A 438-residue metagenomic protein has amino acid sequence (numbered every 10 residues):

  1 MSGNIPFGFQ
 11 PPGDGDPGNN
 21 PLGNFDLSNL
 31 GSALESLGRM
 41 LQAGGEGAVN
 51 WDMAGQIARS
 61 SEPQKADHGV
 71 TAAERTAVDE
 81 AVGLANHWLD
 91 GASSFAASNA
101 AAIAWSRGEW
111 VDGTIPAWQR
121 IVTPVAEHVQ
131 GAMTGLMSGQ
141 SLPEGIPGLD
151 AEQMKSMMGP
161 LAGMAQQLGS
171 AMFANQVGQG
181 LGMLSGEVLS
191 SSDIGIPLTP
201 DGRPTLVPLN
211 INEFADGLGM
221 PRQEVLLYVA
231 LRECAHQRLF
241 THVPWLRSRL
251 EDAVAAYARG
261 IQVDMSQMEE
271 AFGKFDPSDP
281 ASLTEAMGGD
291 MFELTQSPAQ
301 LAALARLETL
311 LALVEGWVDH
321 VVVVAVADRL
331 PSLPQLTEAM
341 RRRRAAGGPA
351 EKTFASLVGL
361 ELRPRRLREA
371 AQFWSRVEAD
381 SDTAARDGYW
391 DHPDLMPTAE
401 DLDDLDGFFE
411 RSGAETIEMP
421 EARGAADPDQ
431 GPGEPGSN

Functional and structural regions predicted by a protein language model:
M1-M133, D380-N438: N-terminal low-structure segments adjacent to metalloprotease catalytic domains across cellular compartments
V78-L209: Auxiliary, metal-adjacent structural segments of Zn-dependent hydrolase domains
S98-A104, P244-A253, S332-Q335: Short, glycine/acidic-rich hinge or "gate" loops at secondary-structure transitions that mediate conformational
A171-S192, F240-F292, A302-R329: Post-HExxH zinc-binding segment in Zn-dependent metallohydrolases
P197-N212, D279-S297: A short mid-domain helix/strand-loop element embedded in enzyme catalytic domains that forms or borders the active-site
I211-L231: Short pre-active-site segment immediately N-terminal to the catalytic Zn-binding motif
E224-P244, W374: Active-site recognition of the HExxH zinc-binding catalytic motif
L294-N438: Pan-zinc metallopeptidase signature
